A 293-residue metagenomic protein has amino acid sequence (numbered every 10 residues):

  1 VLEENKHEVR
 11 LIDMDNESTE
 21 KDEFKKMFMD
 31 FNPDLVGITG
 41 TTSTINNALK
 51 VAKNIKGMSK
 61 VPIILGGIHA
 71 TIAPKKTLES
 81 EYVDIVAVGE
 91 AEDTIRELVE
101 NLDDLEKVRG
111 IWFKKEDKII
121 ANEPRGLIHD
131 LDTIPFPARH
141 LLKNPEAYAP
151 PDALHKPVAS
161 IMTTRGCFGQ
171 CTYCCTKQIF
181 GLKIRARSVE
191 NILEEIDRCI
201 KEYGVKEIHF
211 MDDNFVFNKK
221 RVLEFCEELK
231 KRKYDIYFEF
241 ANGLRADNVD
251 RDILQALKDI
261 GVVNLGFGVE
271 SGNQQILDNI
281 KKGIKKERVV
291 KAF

Functional and structural regions predicted by a protein language model:
V1, E23, K50, I72-A73 (+4 more regions): Short Gly/charged-rich anion-binding patches and loops
V1, T94-N101, E195, A292: Generic recognition of well-ordered alpha-helical segments
V1-H7: A short, Lys/Arg-enriched amphipathic alpha-helix followed by its capping loop at the start of a domain
H7-D130: Glycine-rich beta-alpha loop elements in corrinoid/cobalamin-binding modules across cobalamin-dependent enzymes
D132, P137-F293: Radical SAM [4Fe-4S] cluster-binding motif and immediate context
